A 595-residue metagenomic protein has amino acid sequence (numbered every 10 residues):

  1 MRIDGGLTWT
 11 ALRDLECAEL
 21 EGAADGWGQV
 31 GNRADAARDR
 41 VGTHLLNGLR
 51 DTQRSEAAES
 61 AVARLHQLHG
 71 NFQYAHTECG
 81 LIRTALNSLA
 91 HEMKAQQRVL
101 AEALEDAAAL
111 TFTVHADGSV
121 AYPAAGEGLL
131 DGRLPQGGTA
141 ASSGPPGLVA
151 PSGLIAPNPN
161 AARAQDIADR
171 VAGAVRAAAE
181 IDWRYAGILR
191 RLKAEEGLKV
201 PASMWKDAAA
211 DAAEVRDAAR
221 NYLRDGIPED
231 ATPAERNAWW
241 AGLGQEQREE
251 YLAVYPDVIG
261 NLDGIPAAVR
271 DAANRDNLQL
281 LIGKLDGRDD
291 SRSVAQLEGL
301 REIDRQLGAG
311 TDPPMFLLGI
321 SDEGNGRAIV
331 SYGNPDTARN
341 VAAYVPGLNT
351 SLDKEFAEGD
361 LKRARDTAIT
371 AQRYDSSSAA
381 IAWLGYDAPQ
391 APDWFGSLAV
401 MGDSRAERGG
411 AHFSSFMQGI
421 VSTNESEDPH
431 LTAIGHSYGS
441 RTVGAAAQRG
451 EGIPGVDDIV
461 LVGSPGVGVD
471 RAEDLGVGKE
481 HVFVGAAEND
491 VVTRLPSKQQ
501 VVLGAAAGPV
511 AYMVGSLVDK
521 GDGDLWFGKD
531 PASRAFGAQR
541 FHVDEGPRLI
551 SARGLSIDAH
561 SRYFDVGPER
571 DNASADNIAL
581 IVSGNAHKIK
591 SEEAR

Functional and structural regions predicted by a protein language model:
M1-P201, R408, S422, Y512-M513 (+1 more regions): N-terminal secretion-targeting helices of virulence/extracellular proteins, encompassing both classical Sec signal
L15, Q29, Q67-E78, G173 (+7 more regions): Conserved aromatic-histidine-acidic binding/catalytic patches
T84, R327, N340-V341, D457 (+1 more regions): Residue-level detector of short, conserved catalytic/binding motifs and their immediate flanks
R176-A379, P392-W394, V421: Long, composition-driven intrinsically disordered regions
S321, G333-T337, G347-P429, R449-R595: Lipolytic serine-hydrolase domain surface
I434-V443: Gly/Ala-rich beta-loop-alpha elbow adjacent to hydrolase catalytic centers
G444-Q448: Short, hydrophobic alpha-helix immediately C-terminal to the catalytic nucleophile
